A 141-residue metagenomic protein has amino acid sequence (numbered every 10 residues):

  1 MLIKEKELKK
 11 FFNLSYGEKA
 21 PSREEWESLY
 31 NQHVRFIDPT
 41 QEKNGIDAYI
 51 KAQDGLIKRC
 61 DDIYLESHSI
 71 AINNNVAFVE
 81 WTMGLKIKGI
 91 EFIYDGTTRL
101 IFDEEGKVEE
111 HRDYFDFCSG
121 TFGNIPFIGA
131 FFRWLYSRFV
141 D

Functional and structural regions predicted by a protein language model:
M1-L29: Short acidic-aromatic low-complexity motifs
I3-K6, N44, A130: Generic recognition of short, well-ordered alpha-helical interface segments
K4-E7, Q53, Y94-T98: A generic structural signal for ordered secondary structure
L8, F12, Y30, Q53 (+2 more regions): Hydrophobic alpha-helical core bundles mediating ligand binding, dimerization, or RNAP-core interactions
F11-L14, A52-L56, W134, R138: Residues that form generic nucleotide/phosphate-binding pockets
L14-G17, T40-E42, L85: Short histidine/acidic/glycine/proline-rich micro-motifs that form metal- and phosphate-coordinating active-site loops
R23-N75: A solvent-exposed, acidic/Ser-Thr-rich amphipathic alpha-helical stretch
K58-Y64, H68-D141: A beta-strand edge to alpha-helix "cap/lid" segment located at domain peripheries
